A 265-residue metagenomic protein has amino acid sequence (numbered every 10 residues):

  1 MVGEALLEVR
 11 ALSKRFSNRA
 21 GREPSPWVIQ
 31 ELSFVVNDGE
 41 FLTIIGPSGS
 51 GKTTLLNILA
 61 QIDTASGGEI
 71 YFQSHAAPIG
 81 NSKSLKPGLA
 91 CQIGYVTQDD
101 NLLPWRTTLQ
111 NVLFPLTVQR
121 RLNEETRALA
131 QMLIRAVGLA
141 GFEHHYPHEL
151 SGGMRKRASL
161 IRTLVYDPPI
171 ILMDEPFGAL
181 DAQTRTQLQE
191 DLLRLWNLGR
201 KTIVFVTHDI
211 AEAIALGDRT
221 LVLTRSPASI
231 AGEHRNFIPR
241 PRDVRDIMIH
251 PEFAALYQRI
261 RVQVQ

Functional and structural regions predicted by a protein language model:
I45-P47: The feature captures the beta-strand-to-loop junction immediately N-terminal to the Walker
A60: Helix-to-loop junction immediately C-terminal to a conserved catalytic motif
G68-L89, L129: Conserved ABC transporter NBD signature motif
H75, E124-F142, R194: Conserved ABC ATPase "signature" region
V96, L160: Hydrophobic anchor residue at the start of the ABC signature
L109-T117, R127: Short helical segment in ABC ATPase nucleotide-binding domains corresponding to the A-loop/adjacent helical element
H145-H148, R162, Y166: Conserved signature/switch motifs of ABC ATPase nucleotide-binding domains
